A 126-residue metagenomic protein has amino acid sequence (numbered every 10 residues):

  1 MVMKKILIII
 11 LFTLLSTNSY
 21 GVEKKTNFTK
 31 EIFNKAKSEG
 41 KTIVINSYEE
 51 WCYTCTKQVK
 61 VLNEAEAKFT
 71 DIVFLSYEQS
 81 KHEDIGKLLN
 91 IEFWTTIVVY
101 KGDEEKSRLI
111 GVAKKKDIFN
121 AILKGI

Functional and structural regions predicted by a protein language model:
I6-L15: Sec-dependent N-terminal signal peptides
T17-E23: Sec/Tat signal peptide C-region and signal peptidase I cleavage site
K25-K41: A short beta-strand-turn-helix
S38-E50: Short active-site neighborhood of thiol/selenol oxidoreductases, capturing the structured segment around
S47, D71-D84: Thiol-based oxidoreductase modules, predominantly thioredoxin-like and allied folds used for disulfide exchange
T56-K68: Typically the conserved alpha-helix immediately C-terminal to a functionally engaged Cys/Sec in thioredoxin-like
L89-V98: Structural micro-motif
K101-I126: Non-catalytic, surface beta->alpha helical segment in thiol-disulfide oxidoreductase systems
